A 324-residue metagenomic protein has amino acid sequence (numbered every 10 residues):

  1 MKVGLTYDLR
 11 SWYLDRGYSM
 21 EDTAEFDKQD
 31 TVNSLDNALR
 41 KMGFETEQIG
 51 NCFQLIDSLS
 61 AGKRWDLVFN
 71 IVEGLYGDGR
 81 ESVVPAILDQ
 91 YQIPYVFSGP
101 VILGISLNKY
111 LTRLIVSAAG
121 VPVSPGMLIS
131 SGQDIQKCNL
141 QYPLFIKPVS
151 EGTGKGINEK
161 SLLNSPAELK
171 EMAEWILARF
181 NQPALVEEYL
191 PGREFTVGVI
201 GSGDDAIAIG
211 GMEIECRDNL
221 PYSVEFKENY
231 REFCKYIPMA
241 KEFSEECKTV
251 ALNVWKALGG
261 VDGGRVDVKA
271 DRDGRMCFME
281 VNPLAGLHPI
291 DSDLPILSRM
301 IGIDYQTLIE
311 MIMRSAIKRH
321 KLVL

Functional and structural regions predicted by a protein language model:
M1-L5, A61-G62, G104-L185, P191 (+1 more regions): Active-site nucleotide/adenylate-binding loops and adjacent lid/helix of ATP-dependent enzymes
M1-Y95, V101, I105-L107, S130-Q136 (+3 more regions): ATP-binding N-terminal substructure of ATP-dependent carboxylate-amine bond-forming enzymes
S19-A24, N158-L163, P295-L297: Short glycine-enriched, charge-decorated loop/helix-capping segments at active-site entrances that position
T46, P94-Y95, V123, L144 (+1 more regions): Hydrophobic beta-strand scaffold residues
P166-T249, A270-C277: Phosphate-binding site of ATP-dependent enzymes
E188, G198-V199, W255-I290, S298: Conserved metal-phosphate-binding beta-hairpin within the catalytic cores of diverse ATP-dependent phosphoryl-transfer
E213-G264, D293-L324: Active-site "cap" helix and flanking loop/linker of ATP-utilizing ligase/carboxylase catalytic domains
